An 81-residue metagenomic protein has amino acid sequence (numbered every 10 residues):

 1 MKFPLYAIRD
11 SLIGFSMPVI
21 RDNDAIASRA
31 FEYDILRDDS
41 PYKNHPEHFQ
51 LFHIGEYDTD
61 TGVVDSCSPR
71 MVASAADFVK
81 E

Functional and structural regions predicted by a protein language model:
M1-F15: Short aromatic-glycine-(Arg/Gly/Cys) micro-motifs in beta-strand/loop hairpins
Y6, S28-R29, F52: Short amphipathic alpha-helical segments
S11, D24, I54-Y57: Generic structural motif
G14-N23: A short, exposed loop/beta-hairpin motif centered on an aromatic-Gly-Thr core
F15, S28, D58-T61: A broad, structure-centric signal for solvent-exposed, well-ordered loop/edge residues that line or flank functional
D22-K43: A short, charged, amphipathic alpha-helix used as a generic interaction element across diverse proteins
L36-E81: Short, mixed-charge low-complexity intrinsically disordered segments
